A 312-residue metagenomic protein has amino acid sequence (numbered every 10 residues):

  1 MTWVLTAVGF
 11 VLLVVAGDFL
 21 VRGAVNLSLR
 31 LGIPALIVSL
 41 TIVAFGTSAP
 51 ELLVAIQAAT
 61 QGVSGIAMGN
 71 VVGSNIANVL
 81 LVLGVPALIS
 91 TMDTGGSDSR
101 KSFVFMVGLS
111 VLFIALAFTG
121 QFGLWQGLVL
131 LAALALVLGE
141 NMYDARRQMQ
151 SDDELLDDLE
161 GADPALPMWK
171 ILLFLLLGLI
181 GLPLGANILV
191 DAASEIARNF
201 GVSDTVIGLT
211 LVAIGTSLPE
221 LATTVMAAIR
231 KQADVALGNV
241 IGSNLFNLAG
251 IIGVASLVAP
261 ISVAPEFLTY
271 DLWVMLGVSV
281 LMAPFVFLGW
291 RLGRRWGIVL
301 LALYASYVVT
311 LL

Functional and structural regions predicted by a protein language model:
M1-L312: Hydrophobic alpha-helical segments, chiefly the membrane-spanning helices and signal/signal-anchor peptides
